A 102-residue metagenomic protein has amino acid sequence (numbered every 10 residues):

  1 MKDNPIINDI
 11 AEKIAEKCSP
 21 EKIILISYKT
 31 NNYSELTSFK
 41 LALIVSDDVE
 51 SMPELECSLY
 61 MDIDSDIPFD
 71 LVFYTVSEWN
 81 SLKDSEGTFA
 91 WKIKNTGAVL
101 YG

Functional and structural regions predicted by a protein language model:
M1-K22, T30-L36, S46-G102: Catalytic core of pol beta-like nucleotidyltransferases
S27: A short acidic/basic microdomain associated with nuclease active sites
F39: Short glycine-rich, basic-tinged beta-strand/loop micro-motifs
